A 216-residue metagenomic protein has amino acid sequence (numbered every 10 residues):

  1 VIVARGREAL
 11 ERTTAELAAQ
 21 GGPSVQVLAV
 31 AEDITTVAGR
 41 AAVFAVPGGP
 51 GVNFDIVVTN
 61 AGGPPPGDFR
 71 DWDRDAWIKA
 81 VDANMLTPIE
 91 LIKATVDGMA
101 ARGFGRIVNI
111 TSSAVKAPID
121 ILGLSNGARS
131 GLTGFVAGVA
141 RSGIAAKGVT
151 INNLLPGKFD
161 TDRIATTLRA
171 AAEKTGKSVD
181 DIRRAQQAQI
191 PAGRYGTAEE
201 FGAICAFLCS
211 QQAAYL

Functional and structural regions predicted by a protein language model:
V1-R12: Conserved glycine-rich Rossmann-like NAD(P)H-binding loop of the short-chain dehydrogenase/reductase
N53, G143-D160, T166, L216: Conserved Rossmann-fold SDR core element
N60-P65: Conserved NAD(P)H cofactor-binding loop of Rossmann-fold oxidoreductase domains
D68-R70, A76-V81, I107, Q186: Substrate-binding pocket helix/loop in short-chain dehydrogenase/reductase
I92-K93, A137: A short, exposed helix-loop element centered on a Lys and neighboring polar residues
F104, A192-L216: C-terminal substrate-recognition "lid" of short-chain dehydrogenase/reductases
R106-G131, V136-A145, G157-F159: Catalytic loop of short-chain dehydrogenase/reductase
